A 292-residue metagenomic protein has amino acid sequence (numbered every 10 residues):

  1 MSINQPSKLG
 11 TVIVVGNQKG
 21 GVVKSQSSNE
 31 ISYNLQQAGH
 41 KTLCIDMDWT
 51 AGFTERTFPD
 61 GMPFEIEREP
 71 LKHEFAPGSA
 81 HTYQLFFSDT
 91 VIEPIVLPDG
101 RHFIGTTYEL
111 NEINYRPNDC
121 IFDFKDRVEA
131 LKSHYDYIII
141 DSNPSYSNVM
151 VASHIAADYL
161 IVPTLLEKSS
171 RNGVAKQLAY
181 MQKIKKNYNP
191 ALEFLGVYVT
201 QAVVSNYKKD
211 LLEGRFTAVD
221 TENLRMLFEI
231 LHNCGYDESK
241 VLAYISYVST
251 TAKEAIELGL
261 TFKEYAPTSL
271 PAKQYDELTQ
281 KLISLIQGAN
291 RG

Functional and structural regions predicted by a protein language model:
M1-G292: P-loop NTP-binding core
